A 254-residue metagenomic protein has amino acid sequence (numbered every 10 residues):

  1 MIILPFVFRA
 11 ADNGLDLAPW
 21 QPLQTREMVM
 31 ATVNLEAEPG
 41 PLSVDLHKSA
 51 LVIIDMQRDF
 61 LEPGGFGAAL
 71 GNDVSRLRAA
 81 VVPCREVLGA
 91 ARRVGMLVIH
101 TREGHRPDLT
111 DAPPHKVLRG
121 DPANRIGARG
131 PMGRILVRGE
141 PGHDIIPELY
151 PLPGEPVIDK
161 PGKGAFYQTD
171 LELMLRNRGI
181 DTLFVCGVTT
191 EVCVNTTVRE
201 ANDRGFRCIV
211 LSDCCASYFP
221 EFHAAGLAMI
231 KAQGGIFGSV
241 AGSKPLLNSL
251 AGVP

Functional and structural regions predicted by a protein language model:
I2-A50, D59, L77, E86-V94 (+1 more regions): Active-site-adjacent betaalpha module
S49-G67: Short, contiguous, helix-prone interaction/anchoring segments in small proteins
I54, T101, V192: Replace "coordinates the UDP/GDP/TDP-sugar" with "coordinates nucleotide-activated sugar donors
G65-A91, M96-L97: A short alpha/beta connector and helix-capping loop motif
M96-E103, L211: Short beta-strand segments at enzyme active-site cores
E103-G104, P161: Beta-hairpin (beta-strand-turn-beta-strand) motif
R106-T110: Short catalytic/ligand-binding loop motif for oxyanion handling, primarily in non-cytosolic enzymes, centered on
